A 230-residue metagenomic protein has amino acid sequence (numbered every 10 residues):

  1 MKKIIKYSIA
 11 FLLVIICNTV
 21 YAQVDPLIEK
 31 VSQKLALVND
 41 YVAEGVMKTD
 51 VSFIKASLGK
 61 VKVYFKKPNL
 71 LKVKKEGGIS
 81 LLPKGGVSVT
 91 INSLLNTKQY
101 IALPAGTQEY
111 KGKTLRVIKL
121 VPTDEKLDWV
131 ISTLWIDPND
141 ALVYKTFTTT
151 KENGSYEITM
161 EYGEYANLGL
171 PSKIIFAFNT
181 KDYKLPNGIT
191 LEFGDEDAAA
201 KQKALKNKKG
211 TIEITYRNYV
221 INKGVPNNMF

Functional and structural regions predicted by a protein language model:
M1-I9: Bacterial N-terminal signal peptides that target proteins for export
S8-N18: Bacterial N-terminal signal peptides
T19-S52, N228: N-terminal leader/targeting segments and the immediate start of mature chains
P26, L94-P104, N153-G154, K209-I214: A short, amphipathic edge element
K30, K60-K66, E157-A166: Extended lipid/amphipathic-ligand handling interfaces
K34-Y41, I54, K111-K113, N139 (+1 more regions): Edge/loop elements at the starts and ends of beta-strands within beta-rich repeat scaffolds
D50-E109: An acidic-aromatic
T114-N228: Gly/Pro-enriched, hydrophobic low-complexity segments that function as extracytoplasmic propeptides/linkers
